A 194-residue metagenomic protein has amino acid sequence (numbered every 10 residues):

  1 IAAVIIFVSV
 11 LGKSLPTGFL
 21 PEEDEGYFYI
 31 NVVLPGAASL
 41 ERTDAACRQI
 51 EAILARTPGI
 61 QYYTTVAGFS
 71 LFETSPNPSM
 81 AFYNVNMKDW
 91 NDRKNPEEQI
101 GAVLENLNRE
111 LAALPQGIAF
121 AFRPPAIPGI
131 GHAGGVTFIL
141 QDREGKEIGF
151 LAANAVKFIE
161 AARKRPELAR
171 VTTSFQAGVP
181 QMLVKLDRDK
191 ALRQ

Functional and structural regions predicted by a protein language model:
I5-S14, Y29, R42-T65, N77-Q181 (+1 more regions): Surface-exposed amphipathic alpha-helical segments in non-transmembrane regions that serve as interaction surfaces
G18-I30: Alpha-helical transmembrane signal-anchor/signal-peptide segments
V32-L34: Interfacial segments of multi-pass membrane proteins
A37, R193-Q194: A short glycine-centered flexible hinge/capping loop motif at secondary-structure junctions
F69: Small/polar (Gly/Ser/Thr/Ala-rich) solvent-exposed segments that form structured loops/beta-strands/short helices used
